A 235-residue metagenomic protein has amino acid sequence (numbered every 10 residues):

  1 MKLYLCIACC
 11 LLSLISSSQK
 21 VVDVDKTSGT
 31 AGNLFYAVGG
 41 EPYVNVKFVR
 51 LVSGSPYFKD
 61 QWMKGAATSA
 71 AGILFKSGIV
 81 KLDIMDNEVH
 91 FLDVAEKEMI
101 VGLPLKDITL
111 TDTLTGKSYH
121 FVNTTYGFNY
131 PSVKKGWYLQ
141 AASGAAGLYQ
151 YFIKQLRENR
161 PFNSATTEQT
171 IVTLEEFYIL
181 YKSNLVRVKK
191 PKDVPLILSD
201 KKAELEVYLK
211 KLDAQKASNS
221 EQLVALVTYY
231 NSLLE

Functional and structural regions predicted by a protein language model:
M1-D23, L226: Bacterial Sec-dependent N-terminal signal peptides
L3, S18-S77: General N-terminal leader/first-domain-start detector
V24-T27, G32, K190, S218-Q222: Intrinsic-disorder/low-complexity, polar/charged segments
D60, G65-K192: Aromatic-patch recognition
L196-E235: Long, compositionally biased interface segments
